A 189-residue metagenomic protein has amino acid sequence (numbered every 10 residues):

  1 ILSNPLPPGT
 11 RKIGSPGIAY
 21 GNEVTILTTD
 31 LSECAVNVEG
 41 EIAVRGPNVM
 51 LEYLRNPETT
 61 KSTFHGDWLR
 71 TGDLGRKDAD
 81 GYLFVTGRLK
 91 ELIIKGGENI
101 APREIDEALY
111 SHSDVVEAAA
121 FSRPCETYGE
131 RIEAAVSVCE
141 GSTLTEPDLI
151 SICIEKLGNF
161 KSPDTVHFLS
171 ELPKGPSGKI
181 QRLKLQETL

Functional and structural regions predicted by a protein language model:
I1, D164-T165: Extracytoplasmic/periplasmic beta-strand context in beta-sandwich domains, especially the cupredoxin/COX2 CuA-binding
I1-E23, V36-G40, V49-L51, H65-G66: Conserved ATP-binding loop and adjacent catalytic segment of the adenylate-forming AMP-binding
P16-A19, F121-R123, H167: Beta-strand->loop->alpha-helix junctions that form or flank phosphate-binding loops in nucleotide-handling enzymes
V24, A118-A120, V166: Generic structural signal for residues in well-ordered beta-strands
D30-E33, G46, L51-E52, T59 (+4 more regions): AMP-binding/adenylate-forming catalytic core of the ANL superfamily
I42-V44: A structural motif
